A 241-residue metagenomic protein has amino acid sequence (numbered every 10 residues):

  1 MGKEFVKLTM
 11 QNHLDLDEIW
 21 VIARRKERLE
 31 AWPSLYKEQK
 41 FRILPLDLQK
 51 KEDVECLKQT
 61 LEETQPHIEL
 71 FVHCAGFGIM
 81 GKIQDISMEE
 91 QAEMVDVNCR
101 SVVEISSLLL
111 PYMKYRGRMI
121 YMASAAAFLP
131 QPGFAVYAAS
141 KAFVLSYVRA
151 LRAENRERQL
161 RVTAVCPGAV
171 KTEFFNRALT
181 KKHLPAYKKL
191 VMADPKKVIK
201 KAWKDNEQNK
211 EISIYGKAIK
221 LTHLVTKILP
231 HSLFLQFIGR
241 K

Functional and structural regions predicted by a protein language model:
M1-E18: Canonical Rossmann dinucleotide-binding motif of NAD(H)/NADP(H)-dependent dehydrogenases/reductases, specifically
N12, Y112-M113, L129, A150-R161: Active-site-adjacent segment of SDR/Rossmann-fold oxidoreductases
C74-I79: Conserved NAD(P)H cofactor-binding loop of Rossmann-fold oxidoreductase domains
K82-I83, E90-E93: Substrate-binding pocket helix/loop in short-chain dehydrogenase/reductase
S106, S140: Active-site helix of classical SDR
S124: Residue(s) in the substrate-gating loop at a strand-loop-helix junction that position the organic substrate next
A164, P185-T222: C-terminal helical subdomain
